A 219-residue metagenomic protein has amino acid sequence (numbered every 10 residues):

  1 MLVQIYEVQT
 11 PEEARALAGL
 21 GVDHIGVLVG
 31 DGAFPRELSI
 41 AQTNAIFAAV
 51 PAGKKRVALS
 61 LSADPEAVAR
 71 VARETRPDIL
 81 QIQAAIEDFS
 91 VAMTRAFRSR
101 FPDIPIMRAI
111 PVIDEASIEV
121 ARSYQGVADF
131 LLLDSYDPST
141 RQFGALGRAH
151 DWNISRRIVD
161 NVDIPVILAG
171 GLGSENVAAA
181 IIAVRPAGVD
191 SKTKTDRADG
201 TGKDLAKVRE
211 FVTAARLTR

Functional and structural regions predicted by a protein language model:
M1-L168, L172-R219: Conserved N-terminal beta1-alpha1 strand-loop-helix module at the mouth
